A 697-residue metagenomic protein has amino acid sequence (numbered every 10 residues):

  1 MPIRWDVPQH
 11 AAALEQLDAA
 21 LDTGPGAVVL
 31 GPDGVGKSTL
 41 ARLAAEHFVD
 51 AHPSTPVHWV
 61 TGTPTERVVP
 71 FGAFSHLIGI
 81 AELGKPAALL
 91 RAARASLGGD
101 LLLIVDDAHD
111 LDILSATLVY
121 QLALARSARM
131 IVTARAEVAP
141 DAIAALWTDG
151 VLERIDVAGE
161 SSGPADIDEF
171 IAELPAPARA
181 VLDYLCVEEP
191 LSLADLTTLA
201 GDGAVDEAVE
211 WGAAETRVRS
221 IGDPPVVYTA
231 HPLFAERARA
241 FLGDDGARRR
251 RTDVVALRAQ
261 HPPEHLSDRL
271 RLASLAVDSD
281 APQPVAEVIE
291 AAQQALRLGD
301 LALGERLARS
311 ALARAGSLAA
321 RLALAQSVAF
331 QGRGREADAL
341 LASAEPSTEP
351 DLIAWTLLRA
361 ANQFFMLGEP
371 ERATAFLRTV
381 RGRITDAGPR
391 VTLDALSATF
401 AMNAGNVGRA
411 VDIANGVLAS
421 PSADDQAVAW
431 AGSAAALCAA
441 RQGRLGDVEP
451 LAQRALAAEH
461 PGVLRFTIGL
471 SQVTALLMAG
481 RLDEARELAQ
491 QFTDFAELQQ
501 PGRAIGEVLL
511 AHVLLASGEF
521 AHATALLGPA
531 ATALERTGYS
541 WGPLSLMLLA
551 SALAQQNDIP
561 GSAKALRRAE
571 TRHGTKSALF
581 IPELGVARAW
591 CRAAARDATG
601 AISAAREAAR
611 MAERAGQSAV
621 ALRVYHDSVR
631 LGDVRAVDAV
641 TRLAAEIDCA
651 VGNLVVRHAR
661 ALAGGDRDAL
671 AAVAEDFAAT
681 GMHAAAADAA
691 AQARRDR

Functional and structural regions predicted by a protein language model:
I3-L17: N-terminal pre-P-loop "Q-motif" helix
D6, V35, T39-D100: Conserved phosphate-binding/catalytic loops and adjacent sensor/switch elements of nucleotide-binding enzymes, spanning
G26, L43-A44, G203, V226-T229 (+3 more regions): Extended alpha-helical scaffolding segments used for macromolecular assembly and cargo binding
D33-V35, L118, I155-E290, Q294-L303 (+1 more regions): Short secondary-structure boundary elements
L40-A41, E46-A51, P86, H109-D112 (+5 more regions): Internal alpha-solenoid helical repeat scaffolds
S96-S115: Conserved P-loop NTPase "ATPase switch" module shared by AAA+ and STAND
L118-R154: Sensor-1/coupling segment of RecA-like P-loop NTPase cores
L451, Q472-R697: Helix-coil-helix junctions within alpha-helical repeat/solenoid scaffolds
